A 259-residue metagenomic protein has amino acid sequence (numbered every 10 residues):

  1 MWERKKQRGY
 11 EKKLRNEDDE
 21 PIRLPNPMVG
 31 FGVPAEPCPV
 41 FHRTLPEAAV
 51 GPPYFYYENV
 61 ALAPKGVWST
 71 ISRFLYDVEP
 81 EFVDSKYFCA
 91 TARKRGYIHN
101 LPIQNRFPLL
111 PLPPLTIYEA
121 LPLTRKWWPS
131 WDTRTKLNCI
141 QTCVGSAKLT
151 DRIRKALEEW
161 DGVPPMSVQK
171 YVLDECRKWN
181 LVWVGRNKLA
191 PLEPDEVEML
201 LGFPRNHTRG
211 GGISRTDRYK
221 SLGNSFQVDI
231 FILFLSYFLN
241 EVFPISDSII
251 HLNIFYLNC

Functional and structural regions predicted by a protein language model:
M1-C259: Conserved active-site and SAM-binding loop architecture of S-adenosyl-L-methionine-dependent nucleic-acid
